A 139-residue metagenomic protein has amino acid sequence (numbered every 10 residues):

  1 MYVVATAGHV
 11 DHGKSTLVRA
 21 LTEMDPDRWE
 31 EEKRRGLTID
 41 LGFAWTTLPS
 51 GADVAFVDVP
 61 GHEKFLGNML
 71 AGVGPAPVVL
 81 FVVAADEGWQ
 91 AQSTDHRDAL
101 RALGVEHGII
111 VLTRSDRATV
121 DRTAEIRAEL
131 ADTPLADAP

Functional and structural regions predicted by a protein language model:
M1-V59: Conserved G1/Walker A P-loop phosphate-binding module
L37, S50, E106, A136-A138: Short flexible coil/turn linkers enriched for glycine and charged/polar residues that connect secondary-structure
A52-D53, V59-K64, G74-A124: Conserved Switch II/interswitch segment of TRAFAC-class P-loop GTPases
G67: Conserved helix/coil segment N-terminal to the catalytic DExD/H
S115, D132-P139: Conserved catalytic-core segments of large NTP-driven translation/proteostasis enzymes
